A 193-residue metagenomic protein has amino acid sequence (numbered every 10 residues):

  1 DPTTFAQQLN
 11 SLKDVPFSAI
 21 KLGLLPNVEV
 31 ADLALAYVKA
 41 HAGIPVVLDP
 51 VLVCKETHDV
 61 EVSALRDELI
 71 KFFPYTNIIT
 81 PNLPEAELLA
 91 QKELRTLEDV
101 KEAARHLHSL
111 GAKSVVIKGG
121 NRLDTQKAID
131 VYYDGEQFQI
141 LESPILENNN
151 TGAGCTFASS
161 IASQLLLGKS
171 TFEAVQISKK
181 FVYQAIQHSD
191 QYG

Functional and structural regions predicted by a protein language model:
D1-K55, V60: Conserved N-terminal subdomain of the carbohydrate kinase-like
A19-L22, V47-C54, T80-L89, I117-K118 (+2 more regions): Short beta-strands and strand-loop turn motifs
V62-Q137: Conserved phosphate/ATP/ADP-binding segment of small-molecule kinases
E87-L88, N148-T171: Short, small-residue alpha-helix embedded
F138-Q139, Q164-S178: Phosphate-handling active-site elements
F138-T151: Short pre-catalytic strand/loop immediately N-terminal to key active-site residues, enriched for Gly-Thr
F172-G193: Charged C-terminal helix
